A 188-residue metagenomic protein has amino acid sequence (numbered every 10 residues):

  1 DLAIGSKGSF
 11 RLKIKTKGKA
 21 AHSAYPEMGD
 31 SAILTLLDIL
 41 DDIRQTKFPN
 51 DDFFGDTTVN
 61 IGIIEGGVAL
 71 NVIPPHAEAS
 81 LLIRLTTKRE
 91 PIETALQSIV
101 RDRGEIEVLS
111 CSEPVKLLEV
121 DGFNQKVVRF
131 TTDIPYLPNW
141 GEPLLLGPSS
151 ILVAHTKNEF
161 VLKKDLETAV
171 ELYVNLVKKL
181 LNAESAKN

Functional and structural regions predicted by a protein language model:
L2-N188: Metal-dependent amide/peptide-bond hydrolase catalytic core, centered on the "pita-bread" metallohydrolase fold
